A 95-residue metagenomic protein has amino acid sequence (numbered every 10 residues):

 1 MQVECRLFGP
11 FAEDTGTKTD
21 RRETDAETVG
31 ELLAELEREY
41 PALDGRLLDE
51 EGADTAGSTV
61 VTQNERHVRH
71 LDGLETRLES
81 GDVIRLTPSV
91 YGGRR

Functional and structural regions predicted by a protein language model:
M1-R95: Ubiquitin-like/PB1-type beta-grasp interaction modules and other compact soluble beta-rich domains
